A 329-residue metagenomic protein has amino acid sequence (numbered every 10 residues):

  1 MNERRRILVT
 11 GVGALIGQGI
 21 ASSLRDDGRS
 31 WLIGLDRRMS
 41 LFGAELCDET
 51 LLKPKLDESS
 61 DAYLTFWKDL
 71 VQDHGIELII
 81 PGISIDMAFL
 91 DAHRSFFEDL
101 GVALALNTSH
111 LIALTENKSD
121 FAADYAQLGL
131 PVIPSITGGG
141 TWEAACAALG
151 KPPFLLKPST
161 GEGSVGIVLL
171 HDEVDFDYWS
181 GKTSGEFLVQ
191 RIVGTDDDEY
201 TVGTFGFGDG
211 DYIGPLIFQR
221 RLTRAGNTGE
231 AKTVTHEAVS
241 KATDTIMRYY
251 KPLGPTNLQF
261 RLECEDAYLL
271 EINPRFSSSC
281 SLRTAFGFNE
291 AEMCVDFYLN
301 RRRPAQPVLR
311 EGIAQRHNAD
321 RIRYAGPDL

Functional and structural regions predicted by a protein language model:
M1-A105: ATP-binding N-terminal substructure of ATP-dependent carboxylate-amine bond-forming enzymes
D36-S40, S84-D86, H110, G208-D211 (+1 more regions): Short glycine-enriched loops at secondary-structure junctions
G43-E45, S60-Y63, A113-N117, S164-I167 (+1 more regions): Short, charged, surface-exposed secondary-structure boundary motifs
L111-D196, G208-G210, E237-S240: Active-site nucleotide/adenylate-binding loops and adjacent lid/helix of ATP-dependent enzymes
V132, E199, L253-N257: Short secondary-structure junction motifs
S164, R221-A231, N273-G287: Glycine-rich phosphate/pyrophosphate-binding beta-alpha loops
H171-K251, R261-L262, D266-Y268: Phosphate-binding site of ATP-dependent enzymes
E237-L329: ATP-dependent carboxylate activation and anion-phosphoryl transfer catalytic cores that bind Mg-ATP to form
